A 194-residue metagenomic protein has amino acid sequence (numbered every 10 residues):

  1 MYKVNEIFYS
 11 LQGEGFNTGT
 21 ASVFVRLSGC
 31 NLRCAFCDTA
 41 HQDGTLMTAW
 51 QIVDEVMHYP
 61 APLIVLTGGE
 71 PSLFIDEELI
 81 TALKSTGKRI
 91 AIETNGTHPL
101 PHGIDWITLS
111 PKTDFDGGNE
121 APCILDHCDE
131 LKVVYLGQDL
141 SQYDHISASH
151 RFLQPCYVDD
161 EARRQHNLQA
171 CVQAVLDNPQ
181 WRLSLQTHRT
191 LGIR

Functional and structural regions predicted by a protein language model:
Y2-Y9, A21-F24, L32-D105: Conserved Radical SAM active-site core
S10-G15: A short beta-strand-turn-helix
S72-R194: Conserved AdoMet/S-adenosylmethionine-binding subsite of the radical SAM
